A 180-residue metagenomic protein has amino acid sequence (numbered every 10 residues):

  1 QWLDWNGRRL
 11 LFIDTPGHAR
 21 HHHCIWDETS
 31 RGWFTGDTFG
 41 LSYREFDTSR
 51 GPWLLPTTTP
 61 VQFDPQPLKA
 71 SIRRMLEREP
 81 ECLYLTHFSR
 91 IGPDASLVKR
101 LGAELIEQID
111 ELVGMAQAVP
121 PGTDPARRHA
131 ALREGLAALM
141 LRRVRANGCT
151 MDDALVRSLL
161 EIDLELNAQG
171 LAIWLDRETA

Functional and structural regions predicted by a protein language model:
Q1-D4: Active-site HxH/HxHxD metal-binding segment of metal-dependent hydrolases
R8-L10, I25-W26, F34, L68 (+5 more regions): Broad hydrophobic/π-residue packing in well-ordered secondary structure
R9-P16, R20-A95: Metallo-beta-lactamase
A19, W26-E28, L41, T48-R50 (+5 more regions): Generic preference for flexible, low-structure residues
L54-T57, V61, V98, G122 (+2 more regions): Residues at structural and domain junctions
Q66, S71-G135: Active-site/pore-lining binding-face segments in mid-to-C-terminal subdomains
G114-A180: C-terminal regulatory/interaction regions
